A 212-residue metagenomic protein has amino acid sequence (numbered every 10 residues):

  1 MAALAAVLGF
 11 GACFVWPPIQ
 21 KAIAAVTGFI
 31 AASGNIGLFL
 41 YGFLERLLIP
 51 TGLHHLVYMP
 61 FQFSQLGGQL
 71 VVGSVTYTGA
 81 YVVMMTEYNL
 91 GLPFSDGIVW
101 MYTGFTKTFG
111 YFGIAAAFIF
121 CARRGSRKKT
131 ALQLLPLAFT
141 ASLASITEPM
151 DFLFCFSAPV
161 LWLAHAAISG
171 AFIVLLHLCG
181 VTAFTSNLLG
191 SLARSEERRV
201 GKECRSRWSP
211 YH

Functional and structural regions predicted by a protein language model:
M1, V26-I36, R127, F152-A164 (+1 more regions): Membrane-interface segments at loop-to-transmembrane junctions
M1-S64, H177-G180, F184, L188-A193 (+2 more regions): Signature of multi-pass transmembrane helix bundles
A3, P17-G28, L38, S95 (+6 more regions): Residue-level signal for well-ordered alpha-helical segments
F10, F14, A31-N35, T106 (+4 more regions): Alpha-helix capping and helix-loop boundary segments enriched in small/acidic/polar residues
I36-F39, L44-K107: Periplasmic/ER-lumenal interhelical loops and adjacent helix-loop junctions in multi-pass membrane proteins
M59, I98-R127, H212: Transmembrane alpha-helical segments in integral membrane proteins
V71-D96, F112-F120, L132-R205, H212: Transmembrane alpha-helical segments and their short flanking loops that form helix-hairpins/helix-helix interfaces
